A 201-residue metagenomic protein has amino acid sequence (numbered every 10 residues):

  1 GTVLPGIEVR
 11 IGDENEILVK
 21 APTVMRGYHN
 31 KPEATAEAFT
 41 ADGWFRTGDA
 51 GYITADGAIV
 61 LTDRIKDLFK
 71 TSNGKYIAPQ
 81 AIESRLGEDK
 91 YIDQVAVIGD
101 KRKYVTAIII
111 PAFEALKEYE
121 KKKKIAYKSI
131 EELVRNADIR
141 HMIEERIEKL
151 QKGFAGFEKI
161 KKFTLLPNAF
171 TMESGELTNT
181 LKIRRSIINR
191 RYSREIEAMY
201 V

Functional and structural regions predicted by a protein language model:
T2-E14, P22, K101-Y104, P111-K123 (+3 more regions): Conserved adenylate-forming
V3-T71, E88: Conserved ATP-binding/catalytic segment of the ANL
G6-E8, G57, E83, D93-A96 (+1 more regions): Generic recognition of flexible, low-complexity loop/linker segments
D13-E14, E33, E37, Q80 (+5 more regions): Solvent-exposed alpha-helical segments within well-ordered globular domains of core cellular machineries
V24, A58-G87, L116-A137, G156-I160 (+2 more regions): Adenylate-forming
A50, D89-A115: C-terminal boundary motif of the adenylate-forming
Q94-V97, E144-V201: Conserved C-terminal "lid"/linker of ANL adenylate-forming enzymes
K128-R140, Y192-V201: Acidic/polar alpha-helix N-cap and adjacent early helical turns within long charge-rich amphipathic helices/linkers
